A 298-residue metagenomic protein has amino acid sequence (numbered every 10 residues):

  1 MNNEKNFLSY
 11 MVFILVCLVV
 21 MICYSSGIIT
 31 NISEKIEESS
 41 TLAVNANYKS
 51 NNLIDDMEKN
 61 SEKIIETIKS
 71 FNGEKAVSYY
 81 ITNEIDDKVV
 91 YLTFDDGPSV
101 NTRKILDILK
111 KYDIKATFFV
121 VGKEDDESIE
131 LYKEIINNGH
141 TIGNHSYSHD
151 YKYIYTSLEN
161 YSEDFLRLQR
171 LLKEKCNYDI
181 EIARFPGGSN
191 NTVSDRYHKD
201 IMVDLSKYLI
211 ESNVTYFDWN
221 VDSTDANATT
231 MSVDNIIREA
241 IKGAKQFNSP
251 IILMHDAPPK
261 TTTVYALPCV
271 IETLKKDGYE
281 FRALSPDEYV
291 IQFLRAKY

Functional and structural regions predicted by a protein language model:
M1-L15: N-terminal Sec-pathway targeting helices
C17-I28: Hydrophobic alpha-helical membrane-insertion segments, chiefly the h-region of N-terminal signal peptides
G27-D87: N-terminal, intrinsically disordered, polar/charged segments of Gram-positive cell-envelope systems that serve as
L53-D56, Y79-E84, Y112-E124, A183-V193 (+1 more regions): Short charge-dense sequence patches
N60-N160, R167-D179, T273, Y289: Active-site beta->alpha N-cap acidic-glycine motif
H149-L253, A257-K275, Y279-E280, P286-D287 (+1 more regions): Catalytic domains of cell-wall/extracellular-matrix polysaccharide-remodeling enzymes, centered on de-N-acetylation
